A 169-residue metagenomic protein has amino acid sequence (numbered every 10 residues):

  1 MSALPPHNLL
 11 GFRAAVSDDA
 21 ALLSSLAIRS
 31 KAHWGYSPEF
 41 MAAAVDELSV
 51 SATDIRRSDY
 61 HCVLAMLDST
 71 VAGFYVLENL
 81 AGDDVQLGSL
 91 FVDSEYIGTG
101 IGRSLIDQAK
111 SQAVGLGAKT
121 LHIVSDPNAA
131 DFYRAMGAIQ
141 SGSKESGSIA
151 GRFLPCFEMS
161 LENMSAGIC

Functional and structural regions predicted by a protein language model:
M1-D18, E162-C169: Conserved N-terminal entry element of GNAT/NAT acetyltransferase domains
F12, L87, L154-C156: Hydrophobic residues on conserved beta-strands that form the core of alpha/beta folds
S17-A20, S24-S89, D93-E95, I106-D107 (+2 more regions): Acetyl-CoA-dependent GNAT
F74, F132-Y133, A138: Conserved hydrophobic/aromatic "anchor" residues that stabilize well-ordered secondary structure elements
G100: Conserved G/P- and acidic residue-centered "switch" motifs that form tight phosphate/ATP-binding loops in soluble
L105, A129-F132: Conserved short alpha-helix immediately C-terminal to the canonical SAM/SAH-binding motif I of Rossmann-like
K119, V124-N128, M136, S146-C169: C-terminal "cap" of GNAT-fold acetyltransferases
Q140-G142: A secondary-structure capping/hinge motif
